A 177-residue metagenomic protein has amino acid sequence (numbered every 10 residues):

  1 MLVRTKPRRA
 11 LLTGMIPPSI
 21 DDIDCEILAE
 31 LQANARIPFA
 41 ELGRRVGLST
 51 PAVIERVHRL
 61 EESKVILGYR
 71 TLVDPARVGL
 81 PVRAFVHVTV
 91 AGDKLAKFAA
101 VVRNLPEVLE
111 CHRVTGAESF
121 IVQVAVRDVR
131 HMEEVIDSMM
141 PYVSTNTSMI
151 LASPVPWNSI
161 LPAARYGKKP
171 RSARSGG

Functional and structural regions predicted by a protein language model:
M1-G177: A compositional/biophysical signature of low hydrophobicity enriched in polar/charged and small residues
